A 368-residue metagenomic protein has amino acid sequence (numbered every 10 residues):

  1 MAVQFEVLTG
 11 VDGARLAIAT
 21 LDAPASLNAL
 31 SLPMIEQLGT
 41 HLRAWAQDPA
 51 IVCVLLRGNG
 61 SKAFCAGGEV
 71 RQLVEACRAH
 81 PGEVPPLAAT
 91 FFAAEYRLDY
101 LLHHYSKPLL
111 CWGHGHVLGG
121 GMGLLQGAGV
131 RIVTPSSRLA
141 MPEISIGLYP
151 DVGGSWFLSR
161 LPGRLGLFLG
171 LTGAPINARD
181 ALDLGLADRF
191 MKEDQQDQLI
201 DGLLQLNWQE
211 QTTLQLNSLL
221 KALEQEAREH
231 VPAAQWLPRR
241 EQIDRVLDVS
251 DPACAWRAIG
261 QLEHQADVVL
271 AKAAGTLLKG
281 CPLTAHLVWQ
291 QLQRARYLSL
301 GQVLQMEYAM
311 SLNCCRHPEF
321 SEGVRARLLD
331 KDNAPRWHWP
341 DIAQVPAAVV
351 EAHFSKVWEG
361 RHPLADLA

Functional and structural regions predicted by a protein language model:
M1-R57, Y100, A368: Conserved CoA-thioester-binding segment of acyl-CoA-metabolizing enzymes
L56, E69, L124-L125, D180-A181 (+2 more regions): Hydrophobic/aromatic residues within transmembrane alpha-helices of multi-pass small-molecule transporters
G58-R97, G147: Glycine- (often His-adjacent) and acidic-residue-rich active-site loop that binds/positions the CoA thioester
L102-I146, L169, G173-A174, A178: Glycine-rich beta-to-alpha active-site loop
G129-P150, G185-I200: Gly/Pro- and small hydrophobic-enriched strand-loop and loop-to-helix capping segments that sit at the rims
G153-S155, R160-Q215: Contiguous mid-protein beta-loop-alpha structural module that forms a pocket-lining wall or clamp of enzyme active
K192-L277: Amphipathic alpha-helical blocks and their helix-capping loop/short-beta junctions
W256-K272, L277-A368: Long, low-complexity C-terminal extensions of enzymes
